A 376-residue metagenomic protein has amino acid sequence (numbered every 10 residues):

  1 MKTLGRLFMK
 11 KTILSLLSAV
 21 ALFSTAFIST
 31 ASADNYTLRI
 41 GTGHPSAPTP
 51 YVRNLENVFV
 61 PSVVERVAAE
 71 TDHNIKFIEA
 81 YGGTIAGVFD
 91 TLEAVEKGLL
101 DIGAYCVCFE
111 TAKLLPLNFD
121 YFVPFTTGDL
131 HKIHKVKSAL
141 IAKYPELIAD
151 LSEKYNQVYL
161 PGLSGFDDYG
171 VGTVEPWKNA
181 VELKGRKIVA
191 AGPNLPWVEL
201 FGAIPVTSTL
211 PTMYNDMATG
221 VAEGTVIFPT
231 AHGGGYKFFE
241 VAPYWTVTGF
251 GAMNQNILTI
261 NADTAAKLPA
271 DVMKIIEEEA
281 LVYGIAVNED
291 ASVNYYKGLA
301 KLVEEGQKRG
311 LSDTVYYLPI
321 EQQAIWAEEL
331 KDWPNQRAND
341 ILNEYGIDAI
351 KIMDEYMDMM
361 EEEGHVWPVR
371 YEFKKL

Functional and structural regions predicted by a protein language model:
K2-L17: Bacterial N-terminal signal peptides that target proteins for export
T12, T25, T42: Ser/Thr-centric signal marking residues that sit in or immediately flank functional binding/regulatory motifs
T12, T30-A31, L38: Composition- and surface-driven signal marking solvent-exposed, interaction-prone regions in large proteins
L22-A31: C-terminal segment of classical bacterial N-terminal signal peptides
D34-H134, D150-E153, Q157-L376: N-terminal secretory/targeting leader peptides
K132-I148: Signature of the catalytic double-stranded beta-helix
